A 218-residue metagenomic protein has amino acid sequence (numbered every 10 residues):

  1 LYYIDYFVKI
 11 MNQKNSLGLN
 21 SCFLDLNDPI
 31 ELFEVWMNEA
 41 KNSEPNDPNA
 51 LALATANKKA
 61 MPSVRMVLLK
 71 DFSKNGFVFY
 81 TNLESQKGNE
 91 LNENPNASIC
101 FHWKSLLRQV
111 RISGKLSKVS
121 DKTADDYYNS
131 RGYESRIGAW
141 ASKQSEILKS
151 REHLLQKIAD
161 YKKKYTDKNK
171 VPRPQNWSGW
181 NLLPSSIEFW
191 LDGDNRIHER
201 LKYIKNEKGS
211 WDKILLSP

Functional and structural regions predicted by a protein language model:
Y3-P218: Binding-site signature for planar aromatic cofactors or substrates
